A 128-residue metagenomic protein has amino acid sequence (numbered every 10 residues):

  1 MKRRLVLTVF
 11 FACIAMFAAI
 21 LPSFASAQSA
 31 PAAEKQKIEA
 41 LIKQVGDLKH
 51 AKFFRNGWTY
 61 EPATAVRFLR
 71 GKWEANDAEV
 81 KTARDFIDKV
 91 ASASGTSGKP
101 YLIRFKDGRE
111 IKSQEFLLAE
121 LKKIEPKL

Functional and structural regions predicted by a protein language model:
M1-R4: Positively charged n-region of N-terminal signal peptides that target proteins for export
V6, E34: Aromatic-acidic/polar surface patches that form glycan- and anion
V9-I20: Bacterial N-terminal signal peptides
S23-A32: Boundary at the C-terminal end of the N-terminal hydrophobic targeting segment
P31, K37-E39, I87-K89: Residue-level detector of functional hotspots within protein domains
Q36-Y60: N-terminal targeting signals for Sec/Tat export/insertion, comprising classic cleavable signal peptides
K52, N56-L128: Compact alpha-helical subdomains of small soluble proteins
